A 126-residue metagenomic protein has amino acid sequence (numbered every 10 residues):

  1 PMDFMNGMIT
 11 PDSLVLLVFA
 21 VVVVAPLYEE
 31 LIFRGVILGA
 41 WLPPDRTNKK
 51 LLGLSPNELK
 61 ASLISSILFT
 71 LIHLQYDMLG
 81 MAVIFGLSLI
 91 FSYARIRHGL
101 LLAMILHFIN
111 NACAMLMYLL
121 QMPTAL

Functional and structural regions predicted by a protein language model:
P1-A25, P43-K50, L119, T124-L126: Juxtamembrane helix-loop-helix connectors linking adjacent transmembrane helices in multi-pass membrane enzymes
M2, V21, R34, L38 (+3 more regions): Membrane-embedded glycan transfer/ligation machinery that uses polyprenyl lipid-linked sugar donors/oligosaccharides
M2-D12, K50-G53, Y76-F91: Short, motif-level signal for alpha-helix interfacial/capping segments enriched in acidic residues and aromatics/proline
S13-V18, L54-S65, G80, I84: Residue-level signature of transmembrane alpha-helical entry/exit and packing/kink sites in multi-pass membrane
L14-V23, L27, L31, M81-L89 (+1 more regions): Hydrophobic transmembrane alpha-helices of Major Facilitator Superfamily
V21, A25-P26, R34-G35, F69 (+1 more regions): Active-site alpha-helix of zinc metalloproteases
Y28-I64, Y93-H98: Membrane-interface helix/loop boundary segments of multi-pass membrane proteins
L63-L74, M78-L126: Functionally important transmembrane alpha-helices
